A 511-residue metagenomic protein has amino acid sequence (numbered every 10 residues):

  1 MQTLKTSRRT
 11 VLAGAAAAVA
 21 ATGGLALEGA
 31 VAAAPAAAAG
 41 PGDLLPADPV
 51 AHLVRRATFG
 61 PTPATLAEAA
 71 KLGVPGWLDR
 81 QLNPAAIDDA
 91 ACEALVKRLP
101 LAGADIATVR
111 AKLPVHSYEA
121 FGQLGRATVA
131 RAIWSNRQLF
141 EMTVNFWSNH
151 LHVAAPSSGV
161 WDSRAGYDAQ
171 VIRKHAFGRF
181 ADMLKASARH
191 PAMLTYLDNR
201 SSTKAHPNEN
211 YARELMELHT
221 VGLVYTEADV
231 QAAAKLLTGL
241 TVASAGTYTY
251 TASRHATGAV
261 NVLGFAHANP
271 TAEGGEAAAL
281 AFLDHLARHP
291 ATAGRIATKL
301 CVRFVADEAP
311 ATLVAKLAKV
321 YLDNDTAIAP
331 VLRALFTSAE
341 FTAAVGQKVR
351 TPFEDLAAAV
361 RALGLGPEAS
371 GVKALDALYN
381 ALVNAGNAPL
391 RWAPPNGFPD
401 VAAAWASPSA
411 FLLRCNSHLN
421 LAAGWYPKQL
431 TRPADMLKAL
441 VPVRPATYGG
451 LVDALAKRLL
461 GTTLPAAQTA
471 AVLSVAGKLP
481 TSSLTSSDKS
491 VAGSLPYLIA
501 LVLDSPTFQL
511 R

Functional and structural regions predicted by a protein language model:
M1-T6, A20, V31-A34: N-terminal secretory signal peptides
L4-G14: N-terminal export and membrane-targeting signals
L12, A16-V19, G24-L27, V160-L365: Active-site substrate-binding loop specific to GH73 endo-beta-N-acetylglucosaminidase modules in bacterial autolysins
L25-A39: C-terminal region of N-terminal signal peptides and the immediate post-cleavage residues of exported proteins
G42-A90, R189-M193, S202, E217 (+3 more regions): Cell-wall polysaccharide-cleaving catalytic domain and substrate-binding groove, primarily in peptidoglycan/chitin
G42-P46, V50-A64, H289, A293 (+2 more regions): Flexible, low-complexity segments enriched for small/polar residues
T65-G166, V171-R173: N-terminal accessory alpha/beta regions
G122-R126, A186, H190, A334 (+1 more regions): Solvent-exposed, amphipathic alpha-helical "stalk/arm" or coiled-coil-like segments used as scaffolds
